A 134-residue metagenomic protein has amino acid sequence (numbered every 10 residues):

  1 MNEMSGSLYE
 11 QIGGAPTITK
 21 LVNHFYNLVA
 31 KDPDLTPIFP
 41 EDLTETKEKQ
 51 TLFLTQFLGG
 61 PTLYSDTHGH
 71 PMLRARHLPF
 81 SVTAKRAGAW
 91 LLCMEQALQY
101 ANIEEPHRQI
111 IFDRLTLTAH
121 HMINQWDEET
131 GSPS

Functional and structural regions predicted by a protein language model:
M1-S134: Core of compact, soluble alpha-helical bundle domains
